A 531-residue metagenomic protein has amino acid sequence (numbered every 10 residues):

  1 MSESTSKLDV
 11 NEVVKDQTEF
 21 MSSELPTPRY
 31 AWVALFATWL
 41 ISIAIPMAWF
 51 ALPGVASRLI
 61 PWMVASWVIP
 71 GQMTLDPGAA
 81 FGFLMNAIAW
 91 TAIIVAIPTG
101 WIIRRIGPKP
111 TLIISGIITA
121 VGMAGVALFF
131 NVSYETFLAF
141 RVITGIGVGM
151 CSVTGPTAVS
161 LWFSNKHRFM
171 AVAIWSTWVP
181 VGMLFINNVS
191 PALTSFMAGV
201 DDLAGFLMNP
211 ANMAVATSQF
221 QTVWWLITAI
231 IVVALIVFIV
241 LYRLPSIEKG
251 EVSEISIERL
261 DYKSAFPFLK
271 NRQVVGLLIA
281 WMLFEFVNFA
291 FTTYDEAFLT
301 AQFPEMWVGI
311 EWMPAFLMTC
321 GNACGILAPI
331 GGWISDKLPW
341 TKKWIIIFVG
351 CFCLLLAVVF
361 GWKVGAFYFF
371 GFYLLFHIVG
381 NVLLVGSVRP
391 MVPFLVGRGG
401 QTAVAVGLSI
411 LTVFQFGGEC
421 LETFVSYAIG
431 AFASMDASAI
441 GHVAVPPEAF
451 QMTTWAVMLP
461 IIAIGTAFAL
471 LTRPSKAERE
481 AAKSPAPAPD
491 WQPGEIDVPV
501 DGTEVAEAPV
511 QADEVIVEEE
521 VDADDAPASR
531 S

Functional and structural regions predicted by a protein language model:
L8-V14, V200-N209, L241-K263, E478-D490: Flexible cytoplasmic inter-helical loops of multi-pass small-molecule transporters
L52-S57, N271-N322, I326-P329, E422-T423: Extracytoplasmic gate region of multi-pass secondary transporters
I94-P108, A328-W340: Helix-to-loop junctions at the C-terminal end of transmembrane segments in multipass secondary transporters
R105-G116, D336-G350: Cytoplasmic membrane-interface "Motif A"-like loop-to-helix N-cap segments of 12-TM Major Facilitator Superfamily
F140-W178: Cytoplasmic helix-loop-helix junction between adjacent transmembrane helices in 12-TM secondary transporters
N165, I174-R243: Helix-loop-helix hairpin linking two adjacent transmembrane segments in secondary transporters
T341-V388: C-terminal transmembrane helical hairpin of 12-TM major facilitator-type secondary transporters
V396-M435: A late C-terminal transmembrane helix in Major Facilitator Superfamily
